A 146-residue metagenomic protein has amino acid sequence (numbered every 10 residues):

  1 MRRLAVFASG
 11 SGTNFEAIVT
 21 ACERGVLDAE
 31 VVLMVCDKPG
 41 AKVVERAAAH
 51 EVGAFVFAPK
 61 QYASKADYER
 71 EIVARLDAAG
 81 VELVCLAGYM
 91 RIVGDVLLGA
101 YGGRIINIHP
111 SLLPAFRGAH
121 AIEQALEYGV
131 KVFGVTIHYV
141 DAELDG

Functional and structural regions predicted by a protein language model:
M1-K42, R46: N-terminal Rossmann-like dinucleotide-binding module
A21, A87-G146: Donor/substrate-binding cores of folate-linked one-carbon enzymes
C36-D37, K60-Q61, K65-E69, A79-D95: N-terminal glycine-rich "phosphate-gripper" loop used for MgATP/nucleotide binding and carboxylate activation
H50-E51, Y101: Short, structured coil segments at secondary-structure junctions
G53, E82, K131: Residue-level detector of anion-binding/catalytic polar loops
F55-K60, I108: Short beta->alpha connector loops at strand-helix junctions that form conserved, small/polar/Pro-enriched
